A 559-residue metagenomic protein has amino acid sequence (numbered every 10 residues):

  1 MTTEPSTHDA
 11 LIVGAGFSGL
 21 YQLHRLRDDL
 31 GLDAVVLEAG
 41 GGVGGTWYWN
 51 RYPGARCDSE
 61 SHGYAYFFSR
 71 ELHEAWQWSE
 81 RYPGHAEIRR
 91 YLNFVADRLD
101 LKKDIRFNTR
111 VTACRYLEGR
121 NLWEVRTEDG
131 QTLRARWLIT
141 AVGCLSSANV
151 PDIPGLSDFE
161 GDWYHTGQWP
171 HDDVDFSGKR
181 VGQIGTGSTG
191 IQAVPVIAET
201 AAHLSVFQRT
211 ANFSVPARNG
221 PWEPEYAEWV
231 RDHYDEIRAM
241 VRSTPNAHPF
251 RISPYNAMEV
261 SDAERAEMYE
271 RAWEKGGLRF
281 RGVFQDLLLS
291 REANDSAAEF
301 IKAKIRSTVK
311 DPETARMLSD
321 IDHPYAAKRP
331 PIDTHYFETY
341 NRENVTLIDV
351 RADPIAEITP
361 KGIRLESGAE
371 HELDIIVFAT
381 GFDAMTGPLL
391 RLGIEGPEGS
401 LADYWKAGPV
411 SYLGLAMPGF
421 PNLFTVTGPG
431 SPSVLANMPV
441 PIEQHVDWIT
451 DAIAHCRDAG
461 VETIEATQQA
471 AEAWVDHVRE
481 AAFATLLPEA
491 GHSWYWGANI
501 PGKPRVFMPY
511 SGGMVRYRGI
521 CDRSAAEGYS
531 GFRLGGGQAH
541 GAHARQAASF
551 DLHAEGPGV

Functional and structural regions predicted by a protein language model:
T2-A10, A15-S157, D172-D173, T186 (+2 more regions): N-terminal FAD-binding dinucleotide-binding subdomain shared by FAD-dependent oxidases/monooxygenases
E160: Active-site-adjacent "gating/activation" loops or surface patches in catalytic cores
W163: Conserved active-site neighborhood of enzyme catalytic/cofactor-binding cores
T166-Q168: Active-site glycine-rich loop that binds ribose-phosphate moieties when present
P170, V174-F176, V181-I184: A conserved hydrophobic secondary-structure block that centers on an alpha-helix together with its immediately flanking
